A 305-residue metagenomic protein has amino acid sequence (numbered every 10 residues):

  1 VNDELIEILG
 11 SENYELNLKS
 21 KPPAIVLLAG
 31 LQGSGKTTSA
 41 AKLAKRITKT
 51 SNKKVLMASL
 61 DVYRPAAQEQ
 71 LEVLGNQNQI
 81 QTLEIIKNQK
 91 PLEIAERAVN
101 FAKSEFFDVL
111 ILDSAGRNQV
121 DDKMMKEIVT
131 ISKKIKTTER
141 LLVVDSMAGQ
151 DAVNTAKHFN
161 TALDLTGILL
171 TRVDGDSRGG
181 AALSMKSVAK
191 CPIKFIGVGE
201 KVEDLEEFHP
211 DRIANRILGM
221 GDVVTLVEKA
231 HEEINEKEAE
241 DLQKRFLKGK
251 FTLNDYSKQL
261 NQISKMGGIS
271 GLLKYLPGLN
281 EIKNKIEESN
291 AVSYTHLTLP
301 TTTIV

Functional and structural regions predicted by a protein language model:
V1-L60, A67-N88, A95-K103, D108-S114: Primarily NTPase-proximal linker/entry elements flanking Walker-type ATP/GTP-binding cores
L16-S20, A29-Q32, I47, Y63-R64 (+10 more regions): Replace "in large, NTP-powered and nucleic-acid-processing enzymes" with "in large, NTP-powered factors and other
L31, D61, D113, R140 (+3 more regions): Residue-level signature of catalytic and energy-coupling elements of molecular machines, predominantly ATP/GTP-dependent
L74-D164: Switch/coupling sub-region of P-loop NTPases
Q119, I128, S132, E139-K248: Conserved phosphate-handling catalytic cores of large alpha/beta enzymes
Q243, F251, D255-Q262, S270: Conserved P-loop NTPase/AAA+ ATPase motor core
L279-S293: Small-residue-rich helix-loop
T295-T301: Conserved small/polar residues in nucleotide/adenosyl-binding loops
